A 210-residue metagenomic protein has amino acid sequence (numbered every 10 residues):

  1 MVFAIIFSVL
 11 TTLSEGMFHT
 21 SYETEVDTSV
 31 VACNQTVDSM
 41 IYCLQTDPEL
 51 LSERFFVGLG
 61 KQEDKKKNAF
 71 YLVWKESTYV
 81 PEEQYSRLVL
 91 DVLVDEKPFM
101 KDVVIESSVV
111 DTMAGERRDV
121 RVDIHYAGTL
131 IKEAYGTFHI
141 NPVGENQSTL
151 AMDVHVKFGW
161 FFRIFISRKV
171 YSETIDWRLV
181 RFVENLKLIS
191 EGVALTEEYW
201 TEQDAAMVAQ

Functional and structural regions predicted by a protein language model:
V2, L10-C33, S39, T137-Q210: Terminal "cap-and-tail" regions of soluble proteins that handle hydrophobic small molecules
V2-R87: Hydrophobic ligand-binding cavity/cleft-lining segments
E15-T20, M40, L59, S77-Y79 (+7 more regions): Generic structural signal for short, flexible, solvent-exposed coil/loop and linker residues
A32, Q62-T129, E184-Q210: Glycine-rich portal/gate segments that line the openings of hydrophobic small-molecule binding cavities
E53-F56, M113-R117, S148, T174-V180: Glycine-rich loops and low-complexity Gly/Arg-rich segments that provide flexible linkers or classic glycine-based
A134: Mobile, glycine-rich extracellular loop/lid and propeptide segments that shape or gate substrate/ligand access
